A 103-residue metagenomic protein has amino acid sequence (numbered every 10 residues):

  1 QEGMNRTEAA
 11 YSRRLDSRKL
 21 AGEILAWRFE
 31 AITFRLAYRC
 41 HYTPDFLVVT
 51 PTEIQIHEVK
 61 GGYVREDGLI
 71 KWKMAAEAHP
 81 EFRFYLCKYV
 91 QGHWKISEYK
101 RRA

Functional and structural regions predicted by a protein language model:
Q1-A103: Electrostatic, structured charged patches in enzyme active sites and in nucleic-acid/phosphate-binding
